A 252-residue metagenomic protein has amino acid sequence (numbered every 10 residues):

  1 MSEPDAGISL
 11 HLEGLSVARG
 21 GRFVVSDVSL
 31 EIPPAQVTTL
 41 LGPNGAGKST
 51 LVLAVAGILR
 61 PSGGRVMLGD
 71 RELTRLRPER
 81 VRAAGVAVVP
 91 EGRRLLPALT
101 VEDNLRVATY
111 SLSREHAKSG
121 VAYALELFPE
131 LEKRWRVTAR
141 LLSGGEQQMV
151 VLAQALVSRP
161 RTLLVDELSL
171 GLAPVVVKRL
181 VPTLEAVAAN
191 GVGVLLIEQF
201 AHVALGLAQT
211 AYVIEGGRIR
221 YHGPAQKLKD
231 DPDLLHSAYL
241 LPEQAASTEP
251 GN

Functional and structural regions predicted by a protein language model:
L41-P43: The feature captures the beta-strand-to-loop junction immediately N-terminal to the Walker
A56: Helix-to-loop junction immediately C-terminal to a conserved catalytic motif
R60, E72-G92, V121, K133-R136 (+1 more regions): ABC ATPase NBD coupling module
G64-E72, A84, A117-Y123, G223: Conserved ABC transporter NBD signature motif
E126, V213-R218, H222, D230-N252: C-terminal boundary and immediately downstream tail of ABC-type ATPase nucleotide-binding domains
T138-L142: Conserved ABC ATPase signature
A155-L156: ABC ATPase C-loop
